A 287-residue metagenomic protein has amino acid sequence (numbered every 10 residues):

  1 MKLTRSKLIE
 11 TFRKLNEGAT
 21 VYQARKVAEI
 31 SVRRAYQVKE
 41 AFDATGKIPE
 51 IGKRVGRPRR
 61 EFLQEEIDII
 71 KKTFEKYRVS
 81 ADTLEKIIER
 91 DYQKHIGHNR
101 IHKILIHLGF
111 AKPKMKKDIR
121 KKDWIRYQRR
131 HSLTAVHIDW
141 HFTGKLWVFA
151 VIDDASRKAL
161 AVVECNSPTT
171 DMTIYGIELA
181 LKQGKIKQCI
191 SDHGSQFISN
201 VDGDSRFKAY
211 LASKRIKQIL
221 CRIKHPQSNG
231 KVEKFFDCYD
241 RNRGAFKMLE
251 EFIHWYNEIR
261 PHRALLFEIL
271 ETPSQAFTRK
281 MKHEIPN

Functional and structural regions predicted by a protein language model:
K2-A19, I67-K76: Short, amphipathic alpha-helical "recognition" segments used to contact nucleic acids or chromatin
T11, A35, I70, L84 (+9 more regions): Mobile genetic element proteins and their domesticated derivatives, centered on retroelements and DNA transposons
Q23-A28, L84: Short alpha-helical "recognition helix" segments of helix-turn-helix
S31-R34, G97: Short coil turns linking two alpha-helices in DNA-binding domains
I48-A135, S205, T272-T278: Basic, flexible linker segments flanking DNA-binding modules in nucleic acid-interacting mobile-element proteins
K94-H95, N99, K103-K158, N166-I186 (+1 more regions): Mobile-element integrase/transposase regions, centering on the N-terminal DNA-binding/Zn-coordinating module
S191, F197-L211, K217-R241, P273: RNase H-like two-metal-ion nuclease catalytic core shared by retroviral integrases and related mobile-element nucleases
K214, D237-N287: C-terminal domain-tail junction helix/linker
